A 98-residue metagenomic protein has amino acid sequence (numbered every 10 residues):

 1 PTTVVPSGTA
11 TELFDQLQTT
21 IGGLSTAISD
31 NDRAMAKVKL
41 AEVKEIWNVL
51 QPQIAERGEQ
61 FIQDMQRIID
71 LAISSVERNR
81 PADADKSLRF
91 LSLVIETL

Functional and structural regions predicted by a protein language model:
P1-L98: Mature extracytoplasmic or organellar-lumen-exposed domains after removal of signal/transit peptides
